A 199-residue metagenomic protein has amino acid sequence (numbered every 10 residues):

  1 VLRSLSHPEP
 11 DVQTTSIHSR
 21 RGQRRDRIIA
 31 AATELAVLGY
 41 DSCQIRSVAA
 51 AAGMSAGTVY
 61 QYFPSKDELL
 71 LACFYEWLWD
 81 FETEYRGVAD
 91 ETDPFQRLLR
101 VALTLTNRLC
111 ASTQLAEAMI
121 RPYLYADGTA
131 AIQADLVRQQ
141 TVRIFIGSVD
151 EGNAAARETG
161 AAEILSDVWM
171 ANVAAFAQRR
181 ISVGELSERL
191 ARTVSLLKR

Functional and structural regions predicted by a protein language model:
V1-V12, R143-G147, Q178-R199: C-terminal peripheral helix-coil segments that are non-catalytic and often amphipathic
I17, Q23-A31: N-terminal positioning helix adjacent to the helix-turn-helix/winged-helix DNA-binding module
R27, V37-E68, A72: Helix-turn-helix
I28-A36, L105, W169: Short hydrophobic clusters on alpha-helical segments that form packing/core surfaces in small helical domains
A72, R86-A111, L165: Hydrophobic alpha-helical connector segments
Y75-E82: Short, basic, alpha-helical segments at the C-terminal edge of helix-turn-helix-like DNA-binding modules
R108-T129, I146, A174: Amphipathic alpha-helical segments used for helix-helix packing
D127-D167, S187-S195: Amphipathic alpha-helical packing segments from all-alpha helical-bundle domains
